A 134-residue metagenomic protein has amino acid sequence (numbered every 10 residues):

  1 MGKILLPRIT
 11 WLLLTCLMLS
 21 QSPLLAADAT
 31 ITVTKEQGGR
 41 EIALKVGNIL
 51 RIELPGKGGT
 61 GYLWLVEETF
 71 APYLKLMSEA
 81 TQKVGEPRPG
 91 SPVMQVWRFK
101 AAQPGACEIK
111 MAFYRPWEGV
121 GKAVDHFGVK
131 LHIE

Functional and structural regions predicted by a protein language model:
G2-L12: Bacterial N-terminal signal peptides that target proteins for export
T10-Q21: Bacterial N-terminal signal peptides
A26-R51, K57, L131: N-terminal edge beta-strand
T60, E68-G85: Short, solvent-exposed loop/linker segments at beta-strand-coil boundaries, enriched for Pro/Gly and Ser/Thr
P89-V96: Aromatic sugar-binding surface patches on proteins that engage polysaccharides or sugar-phosphate polymers
A102-C107: Glycine-centered tight-turn and secondary-structure capping sites
Y114-G121: Short acidic/polar inter-strand loop motif in beta-rich domains
K122-H132: C-terminal edge beta-strand
